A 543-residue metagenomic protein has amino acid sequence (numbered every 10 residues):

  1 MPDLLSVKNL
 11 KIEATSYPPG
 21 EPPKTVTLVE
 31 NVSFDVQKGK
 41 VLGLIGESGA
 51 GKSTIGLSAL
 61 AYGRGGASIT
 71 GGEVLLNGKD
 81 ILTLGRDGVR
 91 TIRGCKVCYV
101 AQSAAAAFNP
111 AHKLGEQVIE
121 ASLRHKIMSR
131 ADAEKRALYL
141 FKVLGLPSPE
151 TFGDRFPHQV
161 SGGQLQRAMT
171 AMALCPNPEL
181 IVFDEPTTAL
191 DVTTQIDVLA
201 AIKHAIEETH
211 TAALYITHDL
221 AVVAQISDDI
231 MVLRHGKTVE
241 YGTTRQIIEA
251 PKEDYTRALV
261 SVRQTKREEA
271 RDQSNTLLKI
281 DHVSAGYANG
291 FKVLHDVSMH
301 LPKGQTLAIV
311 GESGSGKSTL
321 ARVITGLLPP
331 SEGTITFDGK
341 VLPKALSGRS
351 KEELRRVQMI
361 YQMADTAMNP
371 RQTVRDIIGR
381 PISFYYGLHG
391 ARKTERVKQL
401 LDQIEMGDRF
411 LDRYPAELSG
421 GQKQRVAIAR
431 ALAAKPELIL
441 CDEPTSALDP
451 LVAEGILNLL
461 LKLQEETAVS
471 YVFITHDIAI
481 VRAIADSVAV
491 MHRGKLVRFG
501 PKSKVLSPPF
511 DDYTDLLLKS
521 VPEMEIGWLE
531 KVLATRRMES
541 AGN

Functional and structural regions predicted by a protein language model:
E21-P22, S68, I81-C98, R124 (+5 more regions): ABC ATPase NBD coupling module
L60, R64, T325: Helix-to-loop junction immediately C-terminal to a conserved catalytic motif
S68-D80, G333-K344, R498: Conserved ABC transporter NBD signature motif
D80, D132-T151, R392-R409, L518: Conserved ABC ATPase "signature" region
R155-V160, Q164, Y414-L418, Q422: Conserved ABC ATPase signature
N177, K435: Conserved catalytic motifs of ABC-family nucleotide-binding domains
T238-G242, A250, L496-G500: ABC ATPase "signature
